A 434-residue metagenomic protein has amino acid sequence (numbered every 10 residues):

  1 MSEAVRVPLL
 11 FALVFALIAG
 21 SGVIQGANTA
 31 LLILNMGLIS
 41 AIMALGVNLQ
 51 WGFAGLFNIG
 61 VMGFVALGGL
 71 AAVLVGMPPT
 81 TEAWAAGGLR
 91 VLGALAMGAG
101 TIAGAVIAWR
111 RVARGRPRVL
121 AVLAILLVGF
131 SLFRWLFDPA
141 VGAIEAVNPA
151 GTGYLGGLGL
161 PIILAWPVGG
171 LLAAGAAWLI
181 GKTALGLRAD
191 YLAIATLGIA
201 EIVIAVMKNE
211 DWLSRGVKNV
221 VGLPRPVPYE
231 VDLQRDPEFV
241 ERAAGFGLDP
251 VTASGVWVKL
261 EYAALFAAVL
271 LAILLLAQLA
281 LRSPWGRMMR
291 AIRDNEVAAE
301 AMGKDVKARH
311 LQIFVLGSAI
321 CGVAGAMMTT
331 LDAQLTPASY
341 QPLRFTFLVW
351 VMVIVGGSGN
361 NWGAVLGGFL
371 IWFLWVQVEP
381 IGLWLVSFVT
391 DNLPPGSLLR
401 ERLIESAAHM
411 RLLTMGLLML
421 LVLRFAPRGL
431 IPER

Functional and structural regions predicted by a protein language model:
M1-R434: Transmembrane alpha-helices and adjacent helix-loop boundaries
